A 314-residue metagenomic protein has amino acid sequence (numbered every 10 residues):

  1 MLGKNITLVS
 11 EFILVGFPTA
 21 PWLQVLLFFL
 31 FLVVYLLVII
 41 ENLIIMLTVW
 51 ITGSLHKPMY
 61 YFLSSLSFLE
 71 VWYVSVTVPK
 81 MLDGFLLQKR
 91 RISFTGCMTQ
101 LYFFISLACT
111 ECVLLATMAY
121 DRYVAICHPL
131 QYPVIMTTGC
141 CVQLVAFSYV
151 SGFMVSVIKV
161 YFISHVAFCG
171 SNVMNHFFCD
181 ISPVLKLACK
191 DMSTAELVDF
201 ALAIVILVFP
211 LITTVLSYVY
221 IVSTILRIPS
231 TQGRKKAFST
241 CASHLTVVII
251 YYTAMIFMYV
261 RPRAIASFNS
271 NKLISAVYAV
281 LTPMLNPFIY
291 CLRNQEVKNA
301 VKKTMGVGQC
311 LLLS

Functional and structural regions predicted by a protein language model:
M1-S314: Transmembrane helical core of 7TM receptor-like proteins
